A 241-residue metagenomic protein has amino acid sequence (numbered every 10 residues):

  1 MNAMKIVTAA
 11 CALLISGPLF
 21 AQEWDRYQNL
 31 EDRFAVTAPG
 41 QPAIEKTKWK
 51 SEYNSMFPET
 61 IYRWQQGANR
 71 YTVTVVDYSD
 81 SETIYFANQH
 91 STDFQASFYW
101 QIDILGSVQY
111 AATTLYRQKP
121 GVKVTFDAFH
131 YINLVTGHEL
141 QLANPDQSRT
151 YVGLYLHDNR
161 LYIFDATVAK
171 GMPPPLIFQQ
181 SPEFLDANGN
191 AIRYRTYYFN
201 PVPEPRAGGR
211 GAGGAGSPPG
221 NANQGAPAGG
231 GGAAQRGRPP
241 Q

Functional and structural regions predicted by a protein language model:
M1-T8: Bacterial N-terminal signal peptides that target proteins for export
S16-G17: N-terminal signal peptide c-region/cleavage motif recognized by signal peptidases
Q22-P58, G121-K123, I132-L134, R195-N200: N-terminal "mature-domain start" segment
L30, P42, H90-S97, Q101 (+2 more regions): Surface-exposed amphipathic alpha-helical segments
T37, Q41, Q66-R70, V135 (+1 more regions): Short, solvent-exposed coil/turn segments at beta-strand boundaries
G40-P42, K48, D77, N144 (+2 more regions): A mature extracytoplasmic/lumenal domain signature
K50-R149, Q241: Conserved polar/disulfide-associated segments of primarily extracytoplasmic proteins
P203-Q241: Disordered, low-complexity segments in secreted/periplasmic proteins that are enriched in proline
